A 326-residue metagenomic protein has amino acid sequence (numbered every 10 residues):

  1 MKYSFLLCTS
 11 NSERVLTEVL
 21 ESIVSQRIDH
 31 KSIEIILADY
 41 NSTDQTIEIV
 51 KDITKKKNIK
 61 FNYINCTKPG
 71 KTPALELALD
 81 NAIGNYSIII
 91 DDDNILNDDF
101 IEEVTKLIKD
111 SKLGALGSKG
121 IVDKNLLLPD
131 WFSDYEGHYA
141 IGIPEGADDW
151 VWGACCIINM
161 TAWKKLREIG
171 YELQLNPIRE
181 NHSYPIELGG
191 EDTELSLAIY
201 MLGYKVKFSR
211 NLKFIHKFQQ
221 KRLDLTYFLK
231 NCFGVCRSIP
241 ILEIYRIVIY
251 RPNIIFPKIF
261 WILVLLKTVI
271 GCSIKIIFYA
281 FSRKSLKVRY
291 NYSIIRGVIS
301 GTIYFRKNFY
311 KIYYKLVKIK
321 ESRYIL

Functional and structural regions predicted by a protein language model:
S12-S25: Short, well-formed alpha-helical segments that are part of the catalytic scaffolds of diverse glycosyltransferases
D39-E48, N94: A conserved acidic beta->alpha catalytic loop
C66-A82: Glycine-rich, basic loop-to-helix element that forms the pyrophosphate-binding segment of sugar-nucleotide handling
S87: Short aromatic/hydrophobic "clamp" motif used to bind/position activated sugar donors
D99-D130: Conserved donor NDP-sugar-binding/catalytic core segment of glycosyltransferases
F132-D149, G170: Short, flexible, basic/aromatic active-site loop/helix in glycosyltransferases
Q174-L195: Acidic donor-binding loop at a coil-to-helix junction in glycosyltransferase catalytic cores that engages
Y204-K205, N211-L212, D224-I255, V288 (+1 more regions): Catalytic core of nucleotide-sugar-dependent glycosyltransferases
